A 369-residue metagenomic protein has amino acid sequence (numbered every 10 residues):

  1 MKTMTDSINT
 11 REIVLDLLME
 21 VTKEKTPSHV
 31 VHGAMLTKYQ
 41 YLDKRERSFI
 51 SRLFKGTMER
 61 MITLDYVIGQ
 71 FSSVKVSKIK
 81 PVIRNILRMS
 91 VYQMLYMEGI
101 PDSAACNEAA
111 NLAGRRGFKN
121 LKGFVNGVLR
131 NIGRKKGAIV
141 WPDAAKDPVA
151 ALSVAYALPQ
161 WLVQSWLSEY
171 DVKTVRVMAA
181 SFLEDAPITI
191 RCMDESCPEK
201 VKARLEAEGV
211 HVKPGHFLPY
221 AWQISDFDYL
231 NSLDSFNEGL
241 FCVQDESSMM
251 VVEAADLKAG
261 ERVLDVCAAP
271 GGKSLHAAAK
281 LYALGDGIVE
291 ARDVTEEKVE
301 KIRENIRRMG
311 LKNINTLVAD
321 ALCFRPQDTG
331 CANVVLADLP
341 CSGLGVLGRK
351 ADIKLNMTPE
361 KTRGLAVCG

Functional and structural regions predicted by a protein language model:
M1-G369: S-adenosylmethionine
